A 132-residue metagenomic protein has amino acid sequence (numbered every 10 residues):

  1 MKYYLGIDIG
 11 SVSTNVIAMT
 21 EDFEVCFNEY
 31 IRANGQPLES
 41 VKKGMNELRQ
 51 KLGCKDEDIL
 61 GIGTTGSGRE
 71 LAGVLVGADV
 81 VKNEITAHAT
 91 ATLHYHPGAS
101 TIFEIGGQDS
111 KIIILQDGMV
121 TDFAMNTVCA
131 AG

Functional and structural regions predicted by a protein language model:
K2-D8, I59-G63, S100-F103: Short glycine-aspartate micro-motif
Y3-K43, V120-D122, N126-C129: Short glycine-rich, Thr/Ser-proximal phosphate-binding strand/loop in the N-terminal lobe of ATP-dependent enzymes
D8-V12, G66-S67, I105-D109: A short acidic Gly-Thr/Ser loop motif
T20, E29-A33, L52-I85, I113 (+1 more regions): Short beta-strand-loop/turn "lid" adjacent to the catalytic site in phosphate-handling enzymes
E29-Y30, V80-G132: Glycine-rich phosphate-binding loop of actin/hexokinase-like ATP-binding domains
Q36-K43, S67, N83, A87 (+1 more regions): Generic alpha-helix structural propensity
G44-L52, A89: Stable alpha-helical structural segments in soluble proteins, enriched in small hydrophobic residues
